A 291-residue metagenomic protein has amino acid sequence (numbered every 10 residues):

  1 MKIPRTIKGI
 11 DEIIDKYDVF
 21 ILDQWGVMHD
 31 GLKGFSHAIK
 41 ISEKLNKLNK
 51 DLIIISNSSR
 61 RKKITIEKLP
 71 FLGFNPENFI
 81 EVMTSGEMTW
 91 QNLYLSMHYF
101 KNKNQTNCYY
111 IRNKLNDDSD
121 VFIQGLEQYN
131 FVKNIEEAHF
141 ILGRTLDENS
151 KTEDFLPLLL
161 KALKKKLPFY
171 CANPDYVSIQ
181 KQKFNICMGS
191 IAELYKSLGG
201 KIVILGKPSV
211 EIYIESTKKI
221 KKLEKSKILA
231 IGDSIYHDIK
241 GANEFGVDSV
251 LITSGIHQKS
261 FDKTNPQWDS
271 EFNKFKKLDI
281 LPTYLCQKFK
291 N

Functional and structural regions predicted by a protein language model:
M1-Q24, H29-S36, K40-K47, I55 (+2 more regions): Asp-based, Mg2+/Mn2+-dependent phosphohydrolase catalytic module
R60: Conserved Walker A/P-loop ATP-binding site and its immediately adjacent core in helicase/helicase-like ATPase domains
